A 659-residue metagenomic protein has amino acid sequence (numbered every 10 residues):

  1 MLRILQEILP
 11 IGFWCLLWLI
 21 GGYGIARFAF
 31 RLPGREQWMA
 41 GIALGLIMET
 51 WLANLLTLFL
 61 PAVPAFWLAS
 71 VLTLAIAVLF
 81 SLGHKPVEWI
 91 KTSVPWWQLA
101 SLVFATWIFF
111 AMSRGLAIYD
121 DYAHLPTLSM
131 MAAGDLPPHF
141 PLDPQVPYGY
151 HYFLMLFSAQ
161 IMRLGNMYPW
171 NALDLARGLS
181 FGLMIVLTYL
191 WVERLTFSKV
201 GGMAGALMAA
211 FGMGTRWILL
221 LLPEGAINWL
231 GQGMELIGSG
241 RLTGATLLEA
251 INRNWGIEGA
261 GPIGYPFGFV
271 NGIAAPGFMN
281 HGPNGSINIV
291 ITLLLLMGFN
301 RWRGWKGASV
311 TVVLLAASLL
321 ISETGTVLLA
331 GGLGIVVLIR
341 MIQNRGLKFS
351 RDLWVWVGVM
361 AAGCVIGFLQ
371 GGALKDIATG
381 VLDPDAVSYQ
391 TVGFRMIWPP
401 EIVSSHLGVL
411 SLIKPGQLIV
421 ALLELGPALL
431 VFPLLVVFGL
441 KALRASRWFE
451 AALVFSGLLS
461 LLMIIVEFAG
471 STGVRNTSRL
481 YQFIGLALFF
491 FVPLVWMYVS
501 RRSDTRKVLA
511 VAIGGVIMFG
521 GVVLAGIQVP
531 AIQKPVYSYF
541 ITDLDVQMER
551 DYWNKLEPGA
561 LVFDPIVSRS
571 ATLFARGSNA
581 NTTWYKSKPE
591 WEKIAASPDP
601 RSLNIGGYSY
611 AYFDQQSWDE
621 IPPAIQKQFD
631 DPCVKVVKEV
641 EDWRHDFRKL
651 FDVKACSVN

Functional and structural regions predicted by a protein language model:
M1-I90: Membrane-embedded, hydrophobic transmembrane alpha-helices
L60-F110, K199-M203, V355-V357, V511-G514 (+1 more regions): Start-transfer (signal-anchor) and selected internal transmembrane alpha helices of multi-pass inner/ER membrane
K85-V94, N300-G307, I342-V355, L434-L459 (+1 more regions): Membrane-interface helix-loop-helix junctions at transmembrane boundaries of multi-pass membrane enzymes, predominantly
W97, F104-I291, T324, A531-Y539: Active-site lumenal/periplasmic loops and adjacent helix-entry segments of GT-C-fold, multi-pass membrane
A204-G205, R351-I366, M497-Q528: Signature aromatic-anchored transmembrane alpha helix within multi-pass, membrane-resident enzymes that catalyze glycan
P276-G277, A308-E323: Membrane-interface alpha helices of multi-pass inner-membrane proteins
I291-R301, L333-R345, V420-E450, M497-Y498 (+1 more regions): Hydrophobic, aromatic-rich transmembrane alpha-helices and their immediate juxtamembrane boundary segments
G393-P399, V403-S405, R444-R447, S503-N659: Extracytoplasmic
